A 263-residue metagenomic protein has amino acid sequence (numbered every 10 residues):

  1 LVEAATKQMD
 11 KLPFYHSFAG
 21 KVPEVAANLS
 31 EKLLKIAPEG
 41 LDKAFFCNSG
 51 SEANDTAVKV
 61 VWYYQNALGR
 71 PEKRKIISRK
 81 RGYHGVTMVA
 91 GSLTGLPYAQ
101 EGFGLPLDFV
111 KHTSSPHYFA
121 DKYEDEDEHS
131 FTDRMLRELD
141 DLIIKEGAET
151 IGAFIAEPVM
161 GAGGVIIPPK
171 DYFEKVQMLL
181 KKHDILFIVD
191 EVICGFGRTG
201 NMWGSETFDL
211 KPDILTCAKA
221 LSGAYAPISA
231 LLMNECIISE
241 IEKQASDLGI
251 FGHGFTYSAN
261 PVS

Functional and structural regions predicted by a protein language model:
L1-S263: Conserved N-terminal phosphate-binding loop of PLP-dependent enzymes in the Aspartate aminotransferase
